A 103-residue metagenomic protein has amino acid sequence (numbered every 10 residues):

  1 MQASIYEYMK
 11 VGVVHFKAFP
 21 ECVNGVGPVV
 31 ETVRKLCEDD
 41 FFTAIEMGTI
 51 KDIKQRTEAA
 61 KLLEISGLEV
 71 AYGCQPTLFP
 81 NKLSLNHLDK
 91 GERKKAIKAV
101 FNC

Functional and structural regions predicted by a protein language model:
M1-N102: N-terminal pre-domain/capping segments
